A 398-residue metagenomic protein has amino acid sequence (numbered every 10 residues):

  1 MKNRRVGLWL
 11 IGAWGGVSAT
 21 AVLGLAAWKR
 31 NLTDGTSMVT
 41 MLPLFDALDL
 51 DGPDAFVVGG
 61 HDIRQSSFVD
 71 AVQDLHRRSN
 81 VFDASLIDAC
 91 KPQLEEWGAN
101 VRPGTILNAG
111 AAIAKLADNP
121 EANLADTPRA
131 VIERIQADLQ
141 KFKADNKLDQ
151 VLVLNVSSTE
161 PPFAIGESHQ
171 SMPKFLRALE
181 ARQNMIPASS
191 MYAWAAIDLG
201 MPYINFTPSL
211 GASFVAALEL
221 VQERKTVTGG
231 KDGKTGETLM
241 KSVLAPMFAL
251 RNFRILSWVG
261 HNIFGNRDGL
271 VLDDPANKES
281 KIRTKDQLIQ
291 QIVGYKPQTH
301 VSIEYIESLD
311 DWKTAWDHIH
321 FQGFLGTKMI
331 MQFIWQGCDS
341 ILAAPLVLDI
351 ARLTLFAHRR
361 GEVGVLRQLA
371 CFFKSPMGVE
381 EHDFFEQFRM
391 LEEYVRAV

Functional and structural regions predicted by a protein language model:
M1-I204, F214-L220, V243-A245, D339-V398: Metallocofactor- and cofactor-centric catalytic cores in central/energy metabolism, strongly enriched
A13, V156-S158, P208-G211, G233-K234 (+1 more regions): An acidic- and aromatic-residue-enriched active-site/binding cleft used to recognize and process polar
W14, D62-Q65, T235-G236, V259-N266 (+4 more regions): Glycine-rich beta-alpha junction loops
R177-N184, R224-E237: Acidic, His- and aromatic-enriched active-site or binding-groove loops in soluble protein domains that engage sugars
M185, F206-S209, K231-G233, W258 (+1 more regions): Glycine- and other small-residue-rich loops at beta-strand/loop junctions that grip anionic moieties
G200-M201, K225-T226, N252-F253: Short glycine/serine/threonine/alanine-rich loop segments
G229-K231, T235-T299: Conserved anion/nucleotide-ligand pocket segment
P297-E304, S308-V365: Glycine-rich, aromatic-lined ligand/substrate-binding cores of catalytic and carbohydrate-binding domains
